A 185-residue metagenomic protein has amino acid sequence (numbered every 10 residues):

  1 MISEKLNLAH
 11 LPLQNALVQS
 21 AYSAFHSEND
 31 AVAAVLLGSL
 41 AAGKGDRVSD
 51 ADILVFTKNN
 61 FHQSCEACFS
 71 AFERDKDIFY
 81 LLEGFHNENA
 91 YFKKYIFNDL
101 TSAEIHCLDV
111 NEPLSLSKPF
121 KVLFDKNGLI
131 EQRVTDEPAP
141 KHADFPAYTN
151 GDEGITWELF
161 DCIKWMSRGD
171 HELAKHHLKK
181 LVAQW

Functional and structural regions predicted by a protein language model:
M1-S23, S27-N29, L40-G43, V55-I105: Metal-dependent nucleotidyltransferase catalytic core
A41, D46, E172: Short, flexible micro-motifs
D46, E66, H106-C107, S115-P119: Short, conserved acidic/polar surface loops in the N-terminal third of protein domains
R47-A51: A short, glycine/Asx- and small/polar-enriched loop/turn that sits immediately N-terminal to a beta-strand
E88, I96-L108, E112, K141-H142 (+1 more regions): C-terminal-biased regions
S115-W185: Catalytic cores of NTP-dependent nucleotidyl/adenyl transfer enzymes across multiple folds
